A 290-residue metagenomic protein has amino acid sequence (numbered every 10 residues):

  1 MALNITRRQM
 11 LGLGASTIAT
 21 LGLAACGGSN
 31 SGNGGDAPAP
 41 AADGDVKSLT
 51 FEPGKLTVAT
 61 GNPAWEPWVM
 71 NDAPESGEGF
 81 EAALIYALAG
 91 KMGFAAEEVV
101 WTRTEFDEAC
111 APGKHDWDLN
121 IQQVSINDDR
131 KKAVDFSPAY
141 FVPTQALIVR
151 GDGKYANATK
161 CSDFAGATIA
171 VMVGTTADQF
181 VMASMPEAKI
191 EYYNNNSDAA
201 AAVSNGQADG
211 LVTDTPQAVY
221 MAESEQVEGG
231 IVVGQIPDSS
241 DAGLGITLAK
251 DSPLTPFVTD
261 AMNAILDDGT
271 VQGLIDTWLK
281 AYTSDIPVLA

Functional and structural regions predicted by a protein language model:
A2-L21: N-terminal secretory signal peptides and thylakoid transit peptides that target proteins across membranes
C26-D36: Bacterial lipoprotein signal-peptidase II cleavage site
G44-I121: Extracytoplasmic small-molecule ligand-binding "clamshell" domains of the periplasmic binding protein/Venus flytrap
V58, P63-W65, G77-K91, A146-A201 (+2 more regions): Bilobed "Venus flytrap"/periplasmic-binding protein-like clamshell domains and structurally analogous long
N62, V142-V149, T215-P216, E223-D260 (+1 more regions): Periplasmic-binding protein-like
A82-K91, T175, G243-Y282: Extended ligand-binding regions for polar small-molecule ligands
E98-C161: Acidic, polar ligand-binding/catalytic clefts
E108, V124-A133, A183, D209-S240: A ligand-binding cleft/hinge motif common to bilobed small-molecule-binding domains
